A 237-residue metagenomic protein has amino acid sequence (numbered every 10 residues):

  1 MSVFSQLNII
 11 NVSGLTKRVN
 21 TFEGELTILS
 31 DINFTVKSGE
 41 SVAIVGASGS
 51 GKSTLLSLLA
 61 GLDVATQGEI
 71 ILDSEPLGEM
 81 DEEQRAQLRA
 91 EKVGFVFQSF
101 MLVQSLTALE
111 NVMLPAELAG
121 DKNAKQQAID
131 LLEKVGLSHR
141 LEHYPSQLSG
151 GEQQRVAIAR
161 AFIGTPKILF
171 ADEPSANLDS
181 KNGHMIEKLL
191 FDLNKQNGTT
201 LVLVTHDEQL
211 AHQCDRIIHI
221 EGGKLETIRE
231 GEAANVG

Functional and structural regions predicted by a protein language model:
M1-R18, T227-G237: ABC-family P-loop ATPase nucleotide-binding domain
L7-I10, L15-I220: ABC family nucleotide-binding domain
I217-E230: H-loop (His-switch) and adjacent beta-strand-loop-beta switch element of ABC-type ATPase nucleotide-binding domains
